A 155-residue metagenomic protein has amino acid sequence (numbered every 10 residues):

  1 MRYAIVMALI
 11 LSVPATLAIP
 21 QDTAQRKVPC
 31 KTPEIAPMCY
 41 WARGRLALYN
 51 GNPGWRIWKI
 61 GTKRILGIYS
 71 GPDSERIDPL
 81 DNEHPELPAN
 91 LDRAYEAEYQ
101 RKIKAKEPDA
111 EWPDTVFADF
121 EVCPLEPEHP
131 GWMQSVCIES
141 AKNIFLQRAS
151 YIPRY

Functional and structural regions predicted by a protein language model:
A4-P14: Bacterial N-terminal signal peptides
S12, W55, A118: A broad, low-specificity signal marking well-ordered, structured residues that form hydrophobic/aromatic
T16-P20: Sec/Tat signal peptide C-region and signal peptidase I cleavage site
Q21-A89: N-terminal secretory signal peptides
D81-Y155: Beta-strand-rich cores of mature extracytoplasmic or soluble domains
